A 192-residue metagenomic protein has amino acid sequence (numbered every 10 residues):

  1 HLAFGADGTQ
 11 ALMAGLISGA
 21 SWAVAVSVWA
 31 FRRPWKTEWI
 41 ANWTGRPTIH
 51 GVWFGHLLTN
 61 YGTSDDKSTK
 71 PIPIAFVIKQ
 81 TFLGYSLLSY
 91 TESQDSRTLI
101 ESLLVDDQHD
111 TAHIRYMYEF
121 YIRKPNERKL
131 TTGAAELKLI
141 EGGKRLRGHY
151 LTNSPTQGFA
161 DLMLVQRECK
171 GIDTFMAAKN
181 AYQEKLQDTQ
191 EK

Functional and structural regions predicted by a protein language model:
H1-H50, L58-G62, V165-K192: Amphipathic/hydrophobic helical signal segments and adjacent flexible N-terminal regions that mediate secretion
E38, K70-I72, L130-A134: Charged, amphipathic alpha-helical segments
G45-T69, S89-E92, Y118, L146-T152: Tryptophan-anchored aromatic micro-motifs
N60-K67, R123-E127, F159: Flexible, membrane-facing loop/turn or short amphipathic-helix motifs that contact lipid bilayers or gate lipid-binding
D65-S102: N-terminal glycine/threonine-rich, aromatic-flanked beta-hairpin/loop signature
V77-G84, D107-T111, K138-R145: Short, solvent-exposed coil/turn segments at beta-strand boundaries
Y90-I140: Contiguous, well-ordered beta-strand patches that form the walls/edges of small beta-barrel/beta-sandwich domains
T132-K138, G142-K192: Edge beta-strand at a domain terminus
